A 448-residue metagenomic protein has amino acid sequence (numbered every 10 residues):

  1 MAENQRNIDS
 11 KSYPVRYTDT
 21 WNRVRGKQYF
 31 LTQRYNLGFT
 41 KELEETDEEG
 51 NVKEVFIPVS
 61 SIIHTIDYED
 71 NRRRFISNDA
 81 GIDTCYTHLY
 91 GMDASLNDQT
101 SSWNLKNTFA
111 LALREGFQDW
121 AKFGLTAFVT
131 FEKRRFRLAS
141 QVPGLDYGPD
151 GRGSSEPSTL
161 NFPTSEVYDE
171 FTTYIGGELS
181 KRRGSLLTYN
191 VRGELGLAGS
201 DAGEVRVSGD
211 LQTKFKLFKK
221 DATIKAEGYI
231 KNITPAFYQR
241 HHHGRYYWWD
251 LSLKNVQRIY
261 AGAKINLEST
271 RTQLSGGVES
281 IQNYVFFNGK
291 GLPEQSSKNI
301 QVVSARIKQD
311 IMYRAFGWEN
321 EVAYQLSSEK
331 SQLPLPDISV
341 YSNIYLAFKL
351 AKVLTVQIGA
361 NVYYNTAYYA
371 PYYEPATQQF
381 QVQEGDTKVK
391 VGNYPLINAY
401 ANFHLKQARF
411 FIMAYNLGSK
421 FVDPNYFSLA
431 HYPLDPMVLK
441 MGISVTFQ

Functional and structural regions predicted by a protein language model:
M1-A2, A236: Helix N-terminus capping/helix-initiation residues
A2-N36: Acidic/polar loop-and-plug regions of large Gram-negative outer-membrane beta-barrel proteins
N4-P14, I82-D93: Short coil/linker segments at helix-helix boundaries
R25-D79, A94-Q448: Exposed, low-structure sequence patches enriched in small/polar residues
